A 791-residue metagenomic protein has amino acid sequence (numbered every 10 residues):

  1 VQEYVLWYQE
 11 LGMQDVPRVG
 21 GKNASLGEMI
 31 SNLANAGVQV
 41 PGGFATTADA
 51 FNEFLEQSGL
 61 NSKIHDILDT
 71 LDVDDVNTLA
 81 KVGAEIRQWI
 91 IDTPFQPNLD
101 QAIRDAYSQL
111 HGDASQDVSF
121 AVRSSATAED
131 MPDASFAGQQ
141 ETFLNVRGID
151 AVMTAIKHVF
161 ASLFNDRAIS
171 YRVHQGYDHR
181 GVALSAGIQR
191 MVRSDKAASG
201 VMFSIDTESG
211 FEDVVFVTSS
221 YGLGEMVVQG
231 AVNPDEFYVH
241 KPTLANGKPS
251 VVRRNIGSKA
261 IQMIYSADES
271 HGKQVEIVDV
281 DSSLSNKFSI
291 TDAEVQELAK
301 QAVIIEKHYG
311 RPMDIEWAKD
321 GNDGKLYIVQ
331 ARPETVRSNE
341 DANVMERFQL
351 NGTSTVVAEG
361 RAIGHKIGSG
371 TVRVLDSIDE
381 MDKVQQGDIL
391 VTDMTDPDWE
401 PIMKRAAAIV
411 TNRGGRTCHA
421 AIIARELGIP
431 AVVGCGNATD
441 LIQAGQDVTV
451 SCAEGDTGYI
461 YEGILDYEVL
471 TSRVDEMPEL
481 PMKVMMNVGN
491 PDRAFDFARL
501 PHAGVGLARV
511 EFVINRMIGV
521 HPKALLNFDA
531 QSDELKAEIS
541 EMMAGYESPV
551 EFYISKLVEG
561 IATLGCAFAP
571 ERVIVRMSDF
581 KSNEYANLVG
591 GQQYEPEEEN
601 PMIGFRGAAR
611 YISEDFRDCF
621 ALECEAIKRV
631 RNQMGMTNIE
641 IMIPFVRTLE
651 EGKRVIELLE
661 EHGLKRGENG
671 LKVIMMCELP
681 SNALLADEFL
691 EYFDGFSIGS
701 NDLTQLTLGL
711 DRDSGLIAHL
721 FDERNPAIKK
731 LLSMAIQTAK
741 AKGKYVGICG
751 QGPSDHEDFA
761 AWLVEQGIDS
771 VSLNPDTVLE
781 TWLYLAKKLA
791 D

Functional and structural regions predicted by a protein language model:
V1-G187, K196, S285-A293, E306 (+11 more regions): N-terminal beta-alpha lobe that positions the nucleotide/phosphoryl donor in ATP/NTP-coupled carboxylate activation
S115, S119-A121, A126-F136, F143-L144 (+4 more regions): Conserved alpha/beta-domain cores
A134, L144-V146, A155-I156, S199-D206 (+7 more regions): Beta-strand scaffold of nucleotide-dependent catalytic cores
G138, G310-T335: Conserved metal-phosphate-binding beta-hairpin within the catalytic cores of diverse ATP-dependent phosphoryl-transfer
N145-A183, V278-D281, S285-K300, K325-I367 (+1 more regions): Amphipathic alpha-helical
G210, V448, D702: Small/polar (Gly/Ser/Thr/Ala-rich) solvent-exposed segments that form structured loops/beta-strands/short helices used
V214-D314, K319-D320, R361-S369, Q386 (+5 more regions): Conserved catalytic alpha/beta cores of large enzymes that bind or transform nucleotide phosphates and polynucleotides
N322, P333-N339, N343-M345, V357-I389 (+2 more regions): Acidic, glycine-rich flexible loop/linker segments
